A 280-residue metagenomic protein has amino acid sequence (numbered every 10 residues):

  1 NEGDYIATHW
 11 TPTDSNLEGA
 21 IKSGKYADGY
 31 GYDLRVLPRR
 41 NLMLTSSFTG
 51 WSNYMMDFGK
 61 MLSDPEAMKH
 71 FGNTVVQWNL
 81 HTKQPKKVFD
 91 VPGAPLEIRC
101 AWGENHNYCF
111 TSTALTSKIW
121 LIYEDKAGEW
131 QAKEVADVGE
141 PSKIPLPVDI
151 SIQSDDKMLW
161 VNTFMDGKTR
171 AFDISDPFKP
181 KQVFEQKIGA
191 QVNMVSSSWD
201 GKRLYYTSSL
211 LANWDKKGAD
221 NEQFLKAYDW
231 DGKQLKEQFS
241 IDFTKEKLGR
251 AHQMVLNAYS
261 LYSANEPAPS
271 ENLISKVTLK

Functional and structural regions predicted by a protein language model:
N1, S46-H70, T207-L225: Short, conserved, GDST-rich strand-edge loop motifs in beta-rich repeat architectures
N1-P38: Asp-box/WD-like beta-propeller blade repeats and closely related beta-sheet repeat scaffolds
D4-D14, L62-T82, D220-G232: Beta-propeller blade signature
H9-N16, Q77-L80, L121-Q131, A171-P180 (+1 more regions): Short loop/turn segments immediately following beta-strands, especially the blade-tip and inter-blade linker loops
L17-G24, Q84-F89, Q131-P141, K181-Q186 (+1 more regions): A short beta-strand motif characteristic of beta-propeller blades
Y26-L42, P92-Y108, G139-K157, G189-W199 (+1 more regions): Beta-rich, blade/repeat-based domains predominating in secreted/periplasmic proteins but also intracellular
N107-T113, S117-I119, P141-L225: Loop/turn-rich, solvent-exposed surfaces of beta-rich toroidal or solenoidal domains
V195-K280: Blade-level signature of beta-propeller repeat domains, shared across WD40, Kelch, NHL, RCC1 and BNR/Asp-box propellers
